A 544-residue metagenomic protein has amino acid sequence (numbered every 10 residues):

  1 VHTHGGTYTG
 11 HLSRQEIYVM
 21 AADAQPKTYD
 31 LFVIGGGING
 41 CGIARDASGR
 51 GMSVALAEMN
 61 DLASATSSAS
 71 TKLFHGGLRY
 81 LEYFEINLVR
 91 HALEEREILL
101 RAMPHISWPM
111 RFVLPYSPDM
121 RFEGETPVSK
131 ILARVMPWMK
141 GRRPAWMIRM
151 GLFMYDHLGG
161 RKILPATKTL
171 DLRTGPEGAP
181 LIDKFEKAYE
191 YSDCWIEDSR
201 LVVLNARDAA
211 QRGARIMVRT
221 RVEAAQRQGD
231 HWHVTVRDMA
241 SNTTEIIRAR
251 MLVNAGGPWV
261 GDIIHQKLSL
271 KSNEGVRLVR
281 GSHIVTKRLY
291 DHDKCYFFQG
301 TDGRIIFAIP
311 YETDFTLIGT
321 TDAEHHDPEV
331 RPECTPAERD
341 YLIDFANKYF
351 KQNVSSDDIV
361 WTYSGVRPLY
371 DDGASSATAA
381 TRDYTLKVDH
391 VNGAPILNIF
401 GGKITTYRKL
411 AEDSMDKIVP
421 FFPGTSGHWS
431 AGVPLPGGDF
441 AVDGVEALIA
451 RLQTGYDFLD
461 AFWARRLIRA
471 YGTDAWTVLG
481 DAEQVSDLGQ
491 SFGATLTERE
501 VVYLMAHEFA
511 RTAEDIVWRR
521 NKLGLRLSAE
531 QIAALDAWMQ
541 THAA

Functional and structural regions predicted by a protein language model:
H2-L31, D46-R50: Extreme N-terminal leader/targeting segments of oxidoreductases
Y18, N60, I106, R121-V128 (+14 more regions): C-terminal accessory subdomains/tails of enzymes that are appended
F32-I34, I247-G257: Short hydrophobic core segments
G40: N-terminal Rossmann-fold NAD(P) dinucleotide-binding loop
S48-S68: Glycine-rich FAD pyrophosphate-binding loop
A63-H91: Glycine-rich active-site loop/strand segments that organize a redox cofactor
Y83-A133: Hydrophobic or amphipathic alpha-helical targeting/insertion segments
Y189-R250: Helical element adjacent to the flavin cofactor pocket in flavoenzyme catalytic cores
